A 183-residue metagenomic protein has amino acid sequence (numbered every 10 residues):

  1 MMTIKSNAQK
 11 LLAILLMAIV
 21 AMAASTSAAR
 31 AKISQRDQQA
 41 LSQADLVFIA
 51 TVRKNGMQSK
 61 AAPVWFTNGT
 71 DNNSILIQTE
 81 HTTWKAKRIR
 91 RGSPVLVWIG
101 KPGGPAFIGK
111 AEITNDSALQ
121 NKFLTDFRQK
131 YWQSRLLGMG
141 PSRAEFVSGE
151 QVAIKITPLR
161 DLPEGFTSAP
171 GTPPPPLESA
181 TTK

Functional and structural regions predicted by a protein language model:
M2-L15: Bacterial N-terminal signal peptides that target proteins for export
A13-A23: Bacterial N-terminal signal peptides
A23-A24, A28-A31: Boundary at the C-terminal end of the N-terminal hydrophobic targeting segment
R30-I33, E145-K183: C-terminal edge-of-domain segments
K32-V47: Short, basic/aromatic recognition patches
Q35-D37, V52-R53, G140-A144: Short, P/G- and charge-enriched loop/turn segments at secondary-structure junctions
A44-H81, V95-W98, A106-I108: Short beta-strand segments
T82-A153, T157-R160: Short, structured beta-strand-loop surface elements
